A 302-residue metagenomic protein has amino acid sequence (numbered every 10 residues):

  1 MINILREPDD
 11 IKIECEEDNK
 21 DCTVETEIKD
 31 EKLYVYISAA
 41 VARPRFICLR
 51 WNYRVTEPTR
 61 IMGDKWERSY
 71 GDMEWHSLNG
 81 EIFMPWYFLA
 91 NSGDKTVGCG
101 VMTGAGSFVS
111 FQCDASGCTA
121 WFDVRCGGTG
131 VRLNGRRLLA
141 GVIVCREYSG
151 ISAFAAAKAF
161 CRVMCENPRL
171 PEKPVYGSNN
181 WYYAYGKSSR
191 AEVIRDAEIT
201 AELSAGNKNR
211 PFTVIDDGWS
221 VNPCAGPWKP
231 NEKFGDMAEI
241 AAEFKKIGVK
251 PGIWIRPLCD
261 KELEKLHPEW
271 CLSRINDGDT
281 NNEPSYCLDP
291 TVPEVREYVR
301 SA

Functional and structural regions predicted by a protein language model:
M1-P211: Carbohydrate-recognition beta-sandwich/jelly-roll modules in extracellular/periplasmic carbohydrate-active proteins
C126-G127, K208-P211, V221-N222, G226-P230 (+1 more regions): Mature catalytic domains of secreted/periplasmic carbohydrate-active enzymes
V175-V193, W219-G235, N281-R300: The substrate-binding groove and active-site-proximal loops of carbohydrate-active enzymes, especially glycoside
Y182, K250-A302: Active-site-adjacent "subsite" loops/lids of carbohydrate-active enzymes
D196, T200, D236-I240, A302: A general structural detector for well-ordered alpha-helical segments in enzyme core domains, enriched
S220-P268: Acidic/aromatic-lined carbohydrate-recognition and catalytic surfaces of CAZymes acting on diverse glycans
